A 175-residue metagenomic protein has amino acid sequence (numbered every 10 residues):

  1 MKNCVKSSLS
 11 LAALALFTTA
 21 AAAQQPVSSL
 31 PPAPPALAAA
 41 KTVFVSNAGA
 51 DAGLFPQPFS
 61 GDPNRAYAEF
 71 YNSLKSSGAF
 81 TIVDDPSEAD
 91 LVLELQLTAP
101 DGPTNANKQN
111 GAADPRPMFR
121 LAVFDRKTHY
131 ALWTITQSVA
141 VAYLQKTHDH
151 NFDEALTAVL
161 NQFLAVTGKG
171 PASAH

Functional and structural regions predicted by a protein language model:
K2-C4, A12-F17, A22-A79, S87 (+4 more regions): A structural "domain/chain start" motif
T19, G61, V92, T98-D101 (+3 more regions): Generic alpha-helical propensity signal that fires on short helical segments and nearby coil/disordered stretches
A68-S73, S77-H129: Mid-chain, structured segments of secreted extracytoplasmic proteins
M118, F124-H175: Short secondary-structure boundary motifs at beta->alpha junctions and helix caps
